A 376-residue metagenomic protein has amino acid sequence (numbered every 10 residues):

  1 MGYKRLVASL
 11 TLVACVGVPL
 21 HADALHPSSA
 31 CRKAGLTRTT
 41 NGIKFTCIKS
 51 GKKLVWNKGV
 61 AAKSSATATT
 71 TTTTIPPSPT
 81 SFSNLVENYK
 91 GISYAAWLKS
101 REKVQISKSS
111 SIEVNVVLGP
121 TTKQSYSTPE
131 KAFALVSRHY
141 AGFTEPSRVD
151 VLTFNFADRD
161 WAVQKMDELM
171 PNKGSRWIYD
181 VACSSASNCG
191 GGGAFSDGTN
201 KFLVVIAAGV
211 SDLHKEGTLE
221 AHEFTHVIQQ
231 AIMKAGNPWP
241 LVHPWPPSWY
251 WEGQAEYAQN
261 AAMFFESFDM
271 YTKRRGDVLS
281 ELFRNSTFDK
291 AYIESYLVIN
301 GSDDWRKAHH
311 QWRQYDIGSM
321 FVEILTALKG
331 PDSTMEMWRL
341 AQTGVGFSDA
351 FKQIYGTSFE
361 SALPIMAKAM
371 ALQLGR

Functional and structural regions predicted by a protein language model:
M1-D23: Secretory targeting and sorting signals
D23-R38: Secreted, propeptide-processed cysteine-rich mini-domains
N41-K49: Extracellular disulfide-bonded cysteine-rich modules/repeats
S64-P76: Extracellular mucin-like PTS domains
I75-L213, G217-T218, D304-W305, F359-L363 (+1 more regions): Non-catalytic architectural context of zinc metalloproteases
R138-N155, A235-P240, S267-K273, S333-L340: Surface-exposed patches in mature extracellular/periplasmic domains of secreted proteins
S184-R284: Zinc-dependent metallopeptidase catalytic helix centered on the HExxH motif and its immediate flanking segment
P238-D316, L328, W338-R376: Acidic/His/Gly-enriched intrinsically disordered linker/tail segments that often contain short helix/coil "MoRF-like"
